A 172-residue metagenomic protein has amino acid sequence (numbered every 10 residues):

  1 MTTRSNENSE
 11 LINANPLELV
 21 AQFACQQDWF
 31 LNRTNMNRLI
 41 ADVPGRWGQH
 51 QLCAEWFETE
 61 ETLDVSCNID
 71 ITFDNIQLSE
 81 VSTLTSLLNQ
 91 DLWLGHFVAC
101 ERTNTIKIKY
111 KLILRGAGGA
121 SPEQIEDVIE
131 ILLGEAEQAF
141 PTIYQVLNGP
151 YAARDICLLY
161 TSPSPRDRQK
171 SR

Functional and structural regions predicted by a protein language model:
M1-P16, I71: Terminal, regulation- and interaction-focused segments at domain boundaries
L11-F30: Amphipathic alpha-helical segments
Q27-H50, A54-V65: Ser/Thr-rich, low-complexity intrinsically disordered terminal regions
N68-K109: Short, internal acidic amphipathic alpha-helical interface segments that mediate docking to partner proteins
F97-L133, E137-P150: Charged, low-complexity intrinsically disordered regions
E135, L158-L159: Glycine-rich, aromatic-bearing surface loops/beta-hairpins
Y160-P165: Conserved small/polar residues in nucleotide/adenosyl-binding loops
